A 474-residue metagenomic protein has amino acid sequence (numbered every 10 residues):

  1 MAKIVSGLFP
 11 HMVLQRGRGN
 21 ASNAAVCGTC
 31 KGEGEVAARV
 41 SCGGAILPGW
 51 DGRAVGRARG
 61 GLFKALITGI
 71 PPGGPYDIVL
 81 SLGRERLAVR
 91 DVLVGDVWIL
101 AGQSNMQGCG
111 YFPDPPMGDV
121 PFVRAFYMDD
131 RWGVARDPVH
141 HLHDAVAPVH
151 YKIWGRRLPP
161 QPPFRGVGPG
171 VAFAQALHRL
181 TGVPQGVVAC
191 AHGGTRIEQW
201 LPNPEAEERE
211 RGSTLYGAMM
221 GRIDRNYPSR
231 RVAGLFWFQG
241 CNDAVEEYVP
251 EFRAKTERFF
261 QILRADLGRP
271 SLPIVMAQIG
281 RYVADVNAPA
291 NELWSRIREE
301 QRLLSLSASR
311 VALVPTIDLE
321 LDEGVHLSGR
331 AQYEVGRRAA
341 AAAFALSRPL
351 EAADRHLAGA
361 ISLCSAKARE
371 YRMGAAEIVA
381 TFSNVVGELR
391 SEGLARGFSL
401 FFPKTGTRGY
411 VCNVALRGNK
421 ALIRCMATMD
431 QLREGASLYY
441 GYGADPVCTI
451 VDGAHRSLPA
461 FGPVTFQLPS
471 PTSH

Functional and structural regions predicted by a protein language model:
M1-H474: Cell-envelope and extracellular/periplasmic
